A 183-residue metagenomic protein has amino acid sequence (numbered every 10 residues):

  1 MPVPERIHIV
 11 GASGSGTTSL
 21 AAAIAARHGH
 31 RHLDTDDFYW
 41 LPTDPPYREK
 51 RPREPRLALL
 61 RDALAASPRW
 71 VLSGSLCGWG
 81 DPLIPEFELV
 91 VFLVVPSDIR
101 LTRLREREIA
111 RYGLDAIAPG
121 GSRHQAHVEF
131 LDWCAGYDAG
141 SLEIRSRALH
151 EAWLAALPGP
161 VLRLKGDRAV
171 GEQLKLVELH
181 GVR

Functional and structural regions predicted by a protein language model:
P2-P4, D132-R183: NTP-dependent small-molecule kinase module
I9: Hydrophobic anchor at the beta1->P-loop junction of P-loop NTPases
A12: P-loop (Walker A) phosphate-binding loop of NTP-binding proteins
S15: ATP-binding Walker
T18: Walker A/P-loop
A22, A26-P68: Conserved substrate/cofactor phosphate-moiety recognition/catalytic segment in nucleotide-dependent phosphotransferases
R53-D98: Glycine-rich phosphate-binding loop used to anchor ATP phosphates in small-molecule kinases, encompassing both
V95-R145: A glycine- and Lys/Arg-enriched "phosphate-lid" helix/loop adjacent to the NTP-binding pocket of small-molecule kinases
